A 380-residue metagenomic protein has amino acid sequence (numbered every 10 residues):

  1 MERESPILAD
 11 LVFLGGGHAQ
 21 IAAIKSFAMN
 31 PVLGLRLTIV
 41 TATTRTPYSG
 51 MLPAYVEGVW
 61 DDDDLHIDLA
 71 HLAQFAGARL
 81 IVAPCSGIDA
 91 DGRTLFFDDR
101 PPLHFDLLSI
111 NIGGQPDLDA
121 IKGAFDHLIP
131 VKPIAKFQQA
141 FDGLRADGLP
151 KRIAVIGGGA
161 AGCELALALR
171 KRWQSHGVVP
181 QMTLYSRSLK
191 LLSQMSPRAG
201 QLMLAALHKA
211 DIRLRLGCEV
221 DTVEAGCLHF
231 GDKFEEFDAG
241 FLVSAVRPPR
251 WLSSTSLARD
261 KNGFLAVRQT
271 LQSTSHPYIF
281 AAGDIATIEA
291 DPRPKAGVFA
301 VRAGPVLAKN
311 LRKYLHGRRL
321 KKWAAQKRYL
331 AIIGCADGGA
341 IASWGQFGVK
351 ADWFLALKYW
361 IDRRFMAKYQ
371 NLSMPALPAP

Functional and structural regions predicted by a protein language model:
E2-A78, E164-M195: Beta1-alpha1 glycine-rich phosphate/pyrophosphate-binding loop at the start of Rossmann-like nucleotide-binding domains
E2-L8, F75-R152, F230, F241: FAD-binding core/adjacent interface of flavoenzyme oxidoreductases
I7, D337-P380: C-terminal auxiliary extensions adjacent to catalytic cores
G16, T41-A42, G158, R187 (+2 more regions): Cofactor-binding loop segments of dinucleotide-utilizing enzymes, especially the Rossmann-like FAD- and NAD(P)+-binding
L80-D91, L103, Q174-Q269: A Rossmann-like FAD-binding core segment of flavoenzymes
D126-L149, F234-R302, K309: FAD-site-proximal beta/loop scaffold in flavoenzymes
R152-M195, L202, R215, V298-N310 (+1 more regions): Rossmann-like dinucleotide-binding core of oxidoreductases
I285-C335: A conserved FAD-binding loop/helix module that cradles the flavin
